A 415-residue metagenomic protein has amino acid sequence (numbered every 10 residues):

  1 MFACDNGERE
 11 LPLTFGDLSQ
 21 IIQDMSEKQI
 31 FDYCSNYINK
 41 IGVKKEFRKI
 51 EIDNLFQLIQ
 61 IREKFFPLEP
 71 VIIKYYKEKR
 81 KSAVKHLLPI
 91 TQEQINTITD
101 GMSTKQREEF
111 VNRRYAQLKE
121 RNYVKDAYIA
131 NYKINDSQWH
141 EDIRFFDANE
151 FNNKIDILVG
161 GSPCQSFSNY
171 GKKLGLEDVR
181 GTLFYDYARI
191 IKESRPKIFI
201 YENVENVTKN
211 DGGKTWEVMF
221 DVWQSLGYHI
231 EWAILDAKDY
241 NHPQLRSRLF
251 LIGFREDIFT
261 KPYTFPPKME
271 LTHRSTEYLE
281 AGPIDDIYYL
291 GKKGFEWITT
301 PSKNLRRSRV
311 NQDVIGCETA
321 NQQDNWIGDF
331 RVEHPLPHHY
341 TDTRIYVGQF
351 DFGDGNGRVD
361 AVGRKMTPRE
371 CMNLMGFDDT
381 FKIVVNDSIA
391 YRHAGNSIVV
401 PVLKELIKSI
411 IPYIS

Functional and structural regions predicted by a protein language model:
C4, L13-D17, I21, Y37 (+4 more regions): Class I S-adenosyl-L-methionine
G7, R121: Residues in the short beta-alpha loop(s) of Rossmann-like NAD(P)-binding domains
R62, R80, Y289-S415: C-terminal target-recognition/interaction regions appended to catalytic cores
Y128: Conserved SAM-binding loop
Y132: Glycine/alanine-rich phosphate-binding loops at beta-alpha junctions
D136-E141: Conserved SAM-binding strand-loop segment of SAM-dependent methyltransferases
P163-Q165, D379-T380: Short connector loops/turns at beta-strand edges and beta->alpha or beta->beta junctions
